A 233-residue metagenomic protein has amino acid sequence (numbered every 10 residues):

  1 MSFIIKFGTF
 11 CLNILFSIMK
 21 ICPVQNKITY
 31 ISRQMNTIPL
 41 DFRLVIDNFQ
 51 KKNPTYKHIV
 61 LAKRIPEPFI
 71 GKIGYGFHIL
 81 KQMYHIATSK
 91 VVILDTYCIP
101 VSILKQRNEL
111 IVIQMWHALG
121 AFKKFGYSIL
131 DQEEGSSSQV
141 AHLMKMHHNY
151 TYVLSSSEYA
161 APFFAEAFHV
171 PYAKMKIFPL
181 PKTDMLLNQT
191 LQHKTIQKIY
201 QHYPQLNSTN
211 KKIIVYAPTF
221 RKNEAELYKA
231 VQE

Functional and structural regions predicted by a protein language model:
M1-Q25, G135, Q192-H202: Short N-terminal or domain-adjacent regulatory/targeting segments
I5-T9, M19, Q25, Y30-R43 (+1 more regions): A short, glycine/small-residue-rich beta-strand->loop->alpha-helix junction that serves as a flexible
F10-C11, K72-K81, K198-Q205: Glycine-rich, highly charged phosphate/nucleotide-binding loops
S17-I18, V101-S102, A141-H142, Q201-P204: Generic recognition of flexible, low-complexity loop/linker segments
C22, Q106, N207-S208: Short, flexible hinge/linker loops that cap or flank conserved catalytic cores
N26, L110, K211-I214: Nucleotide donor/acceptor-binding cores
T29-T190: Active-site and donor-binding regions of nucleotide-sugar-utilizing enzymes
I38-Q50, K182-E233: Conserved catalytic-core segment of nucleotide-activated headgroup transferases in glycan assembly
